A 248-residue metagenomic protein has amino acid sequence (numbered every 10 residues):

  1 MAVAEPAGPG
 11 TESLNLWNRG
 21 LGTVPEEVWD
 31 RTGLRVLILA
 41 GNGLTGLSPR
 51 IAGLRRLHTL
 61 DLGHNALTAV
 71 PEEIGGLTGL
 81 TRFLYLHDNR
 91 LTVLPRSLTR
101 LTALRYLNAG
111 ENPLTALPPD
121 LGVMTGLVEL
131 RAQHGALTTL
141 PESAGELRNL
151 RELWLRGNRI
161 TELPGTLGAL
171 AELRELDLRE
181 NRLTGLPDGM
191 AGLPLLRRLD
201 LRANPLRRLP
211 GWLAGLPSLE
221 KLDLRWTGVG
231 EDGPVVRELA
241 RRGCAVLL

Functional and structural regions predicted by a protein language model:
M1-V24, V235-L248: N-terminal capping/linker segments that flank leucine-rich repeat
A7-G46, T81: LRR N-terminal entry segment and analogous cap-like coil->beta motifs
G8, D30-G33, A52-L57, G76-L80 (+7 more regions): Leucine-rich repeat
E12-L14, L37-L39, L60-L62, R82-L86 (+7 more regions): Conserved hydrophobic beta-strand positions in leucine-rich repeat
V24-E27, L47-R50, V70-E73, L94-R96 (+6 more regions): The feature encodes a structural signal of leucine-rich repeats
E111-L201: Eukaryotic tandem repeat interaction scaffolds
R198, A203-L248: Leucine-rich solenoid repeat scaffolds
